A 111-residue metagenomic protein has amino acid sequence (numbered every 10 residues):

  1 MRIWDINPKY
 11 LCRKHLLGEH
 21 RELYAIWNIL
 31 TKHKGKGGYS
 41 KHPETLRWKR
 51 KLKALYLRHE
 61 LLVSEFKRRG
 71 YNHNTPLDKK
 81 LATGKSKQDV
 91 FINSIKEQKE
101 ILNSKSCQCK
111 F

Functional and structural regions predicted by a protein language model:
M1-F111: Expand to "…catalyze enediolate/carbanion chemistry for C-C bond making/breaking, isomerization, decarboxylation
